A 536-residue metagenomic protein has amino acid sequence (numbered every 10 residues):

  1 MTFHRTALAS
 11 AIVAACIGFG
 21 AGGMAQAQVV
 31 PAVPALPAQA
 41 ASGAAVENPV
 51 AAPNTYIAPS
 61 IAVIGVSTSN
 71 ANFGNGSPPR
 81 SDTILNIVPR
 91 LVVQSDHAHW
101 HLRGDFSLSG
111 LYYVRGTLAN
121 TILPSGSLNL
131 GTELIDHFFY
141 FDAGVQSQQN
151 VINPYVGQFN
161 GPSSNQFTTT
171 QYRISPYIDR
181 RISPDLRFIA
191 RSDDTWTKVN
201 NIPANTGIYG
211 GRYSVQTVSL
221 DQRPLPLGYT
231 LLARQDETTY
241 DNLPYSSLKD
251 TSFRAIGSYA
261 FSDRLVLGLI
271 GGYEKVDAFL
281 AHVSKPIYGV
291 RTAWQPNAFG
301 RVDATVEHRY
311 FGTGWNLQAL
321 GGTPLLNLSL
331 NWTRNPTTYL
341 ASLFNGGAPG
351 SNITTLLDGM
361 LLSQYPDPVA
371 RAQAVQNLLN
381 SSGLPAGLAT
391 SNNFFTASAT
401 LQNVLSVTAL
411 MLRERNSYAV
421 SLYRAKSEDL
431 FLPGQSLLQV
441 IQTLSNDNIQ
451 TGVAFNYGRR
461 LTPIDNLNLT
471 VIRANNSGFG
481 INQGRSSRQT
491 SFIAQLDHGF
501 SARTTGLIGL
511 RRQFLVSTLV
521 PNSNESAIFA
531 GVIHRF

Functional and structural regions predicted by a protein language model:
M1-Q26: Gram-negative bacterial Sec-dependent N-terminal signal peptides
Q26-F536: Gram-negative and organellar
